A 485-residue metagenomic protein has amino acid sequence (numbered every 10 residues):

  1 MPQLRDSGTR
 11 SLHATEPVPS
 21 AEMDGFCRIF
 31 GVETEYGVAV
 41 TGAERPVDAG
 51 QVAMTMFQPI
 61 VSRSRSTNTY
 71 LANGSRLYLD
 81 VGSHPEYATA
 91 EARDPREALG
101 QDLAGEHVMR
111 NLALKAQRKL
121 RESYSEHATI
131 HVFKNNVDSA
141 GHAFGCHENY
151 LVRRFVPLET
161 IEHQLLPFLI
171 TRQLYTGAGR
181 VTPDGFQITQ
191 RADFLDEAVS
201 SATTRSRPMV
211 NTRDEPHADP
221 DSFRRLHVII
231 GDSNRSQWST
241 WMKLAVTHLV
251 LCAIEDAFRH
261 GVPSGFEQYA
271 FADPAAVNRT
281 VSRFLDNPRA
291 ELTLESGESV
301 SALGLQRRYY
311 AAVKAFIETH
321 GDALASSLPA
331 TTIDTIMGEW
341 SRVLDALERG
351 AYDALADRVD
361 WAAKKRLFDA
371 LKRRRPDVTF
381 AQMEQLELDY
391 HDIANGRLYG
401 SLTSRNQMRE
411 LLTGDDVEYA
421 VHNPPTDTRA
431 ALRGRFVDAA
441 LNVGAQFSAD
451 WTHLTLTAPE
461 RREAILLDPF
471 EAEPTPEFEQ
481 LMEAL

Functional and structural regions predicted by a protein language model:
M1-F133, H163-A178, T182, S200-V210 (+1 more regions): Terminal catalytic/cofactor-binding subdomain
T41, R153-F155: Short coil/turn motifs at secondary-structure junctions
N135-R153: Histidine-centered divalent-metal-coordination microenvironment in nucleic-acid enzymes
N149, V156, Q173: Acidic/His-rich structured neighborhood in mature extracellular/periplasmic domains
V152, Q190-A192, I230-D232: Short, structured patches in soluble enzyme cores that scaffold and shape functional sites
E159-T160: Short, extreme N-terminal leader segments that mark the start of a protein/domain
T182-R191: E2/UBC-UEV (E2-variant) core
A192-F194, V210: Carbohydrate-binding/catalytic loop surfaces
